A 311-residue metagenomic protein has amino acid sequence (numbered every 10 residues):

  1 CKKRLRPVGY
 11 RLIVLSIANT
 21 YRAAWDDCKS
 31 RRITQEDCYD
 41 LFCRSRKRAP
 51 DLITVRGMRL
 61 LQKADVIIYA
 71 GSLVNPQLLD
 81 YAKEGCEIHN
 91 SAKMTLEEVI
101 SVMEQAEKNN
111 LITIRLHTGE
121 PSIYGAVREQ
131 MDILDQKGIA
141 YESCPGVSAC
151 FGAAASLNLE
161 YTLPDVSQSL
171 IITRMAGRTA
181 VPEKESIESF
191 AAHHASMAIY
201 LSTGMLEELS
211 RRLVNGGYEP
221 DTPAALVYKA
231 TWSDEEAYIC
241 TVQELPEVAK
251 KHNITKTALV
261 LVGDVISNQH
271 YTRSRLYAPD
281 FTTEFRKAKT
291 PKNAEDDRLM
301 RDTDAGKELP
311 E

Functional and structural regions predicted by a protein language model:
C1, S16, Y21, D27-V147 (+1 more regions): Class I S-adenosyl-L-methionine
C1-R11: Extreme N-terminal basic, low-complexity initiation segments that serve as generic localization/processing leaders
Y21, R31, D40, E98 (+4 more regions): A contiguous loop/helix-start segment that scaffolds small-molecule binding in enzyme catalytic cores
D51, V55-M58, Q77-L78, M103 (+4 more regions): Short, flexible, glycine/charge-rich loop motifs used to bind or transfer phosphoryl groups or to couple energy/partner
K63-A64, L134-A140, P164, P246-I254: Structural recognition of alpha->loop->beta junctions
E120-H193, E236-I239, M300, E308-P310: Class I SAM-dependent methyltransferase SAM-binding "motif I" and its flanking Rossmann-like core
